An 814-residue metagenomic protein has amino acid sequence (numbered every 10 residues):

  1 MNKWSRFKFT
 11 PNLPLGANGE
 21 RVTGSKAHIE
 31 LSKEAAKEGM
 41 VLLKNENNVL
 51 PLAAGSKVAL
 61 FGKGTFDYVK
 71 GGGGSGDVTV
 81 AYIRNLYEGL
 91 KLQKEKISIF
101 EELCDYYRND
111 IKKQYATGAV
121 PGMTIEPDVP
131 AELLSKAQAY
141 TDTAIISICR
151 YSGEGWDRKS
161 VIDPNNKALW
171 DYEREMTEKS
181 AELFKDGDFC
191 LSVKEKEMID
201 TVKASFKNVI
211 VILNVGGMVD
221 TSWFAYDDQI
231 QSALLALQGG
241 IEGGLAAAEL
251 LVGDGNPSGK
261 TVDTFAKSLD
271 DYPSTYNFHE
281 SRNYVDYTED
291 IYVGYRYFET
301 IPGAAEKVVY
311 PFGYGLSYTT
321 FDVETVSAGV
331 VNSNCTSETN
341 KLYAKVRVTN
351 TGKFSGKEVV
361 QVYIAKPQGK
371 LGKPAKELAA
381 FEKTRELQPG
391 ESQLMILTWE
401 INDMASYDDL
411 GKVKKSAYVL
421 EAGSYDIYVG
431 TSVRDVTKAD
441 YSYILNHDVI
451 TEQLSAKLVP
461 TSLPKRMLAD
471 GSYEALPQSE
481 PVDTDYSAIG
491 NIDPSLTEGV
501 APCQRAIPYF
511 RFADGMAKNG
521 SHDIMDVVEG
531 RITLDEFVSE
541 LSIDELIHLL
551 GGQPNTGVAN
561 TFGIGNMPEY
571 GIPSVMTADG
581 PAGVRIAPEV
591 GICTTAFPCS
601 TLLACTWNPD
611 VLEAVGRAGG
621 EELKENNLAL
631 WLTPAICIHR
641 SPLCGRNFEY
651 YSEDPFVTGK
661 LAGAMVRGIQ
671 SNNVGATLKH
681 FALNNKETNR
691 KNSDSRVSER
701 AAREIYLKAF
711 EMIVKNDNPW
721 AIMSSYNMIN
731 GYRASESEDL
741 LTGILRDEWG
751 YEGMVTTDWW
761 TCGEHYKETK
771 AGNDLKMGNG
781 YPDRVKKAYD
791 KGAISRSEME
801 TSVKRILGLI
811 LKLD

Functional and structural regions predicted by a protein language model:
M1-D435, A456-D814: Glycoside hydrolase catalytic-domain context in secreted enzymes
D435-A456: Short beta-strand elements
